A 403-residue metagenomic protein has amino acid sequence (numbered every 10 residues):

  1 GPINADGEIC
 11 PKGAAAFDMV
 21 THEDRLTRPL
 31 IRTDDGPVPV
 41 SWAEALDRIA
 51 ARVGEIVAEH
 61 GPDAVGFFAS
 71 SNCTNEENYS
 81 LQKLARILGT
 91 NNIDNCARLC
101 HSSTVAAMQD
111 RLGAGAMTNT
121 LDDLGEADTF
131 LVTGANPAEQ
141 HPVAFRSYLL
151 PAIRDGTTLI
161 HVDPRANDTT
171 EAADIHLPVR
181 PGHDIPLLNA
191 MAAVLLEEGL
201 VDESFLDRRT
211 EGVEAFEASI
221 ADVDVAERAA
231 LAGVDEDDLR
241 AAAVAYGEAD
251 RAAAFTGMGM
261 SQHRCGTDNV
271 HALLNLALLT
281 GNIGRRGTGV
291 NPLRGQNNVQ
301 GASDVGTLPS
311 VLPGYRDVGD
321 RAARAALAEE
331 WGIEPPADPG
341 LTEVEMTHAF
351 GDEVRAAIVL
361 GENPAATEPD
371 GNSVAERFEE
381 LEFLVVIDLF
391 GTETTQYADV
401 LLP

Functional and structural regions predicted by a protein language model:
G1-E198, R209-G212, D235, I333-P336 (+2 more regions): N-terminal export/assembly segments and adjacent metallocofactor-ligating motifs of anaerobic energy-metabolism
T33-P39, E198-E236, P313-A326, I333-E334: N-terminal leader/propeptide and maturation segments of large enzyme subunits in energy/redox metabolism and hydrolases
H60-A64, V201-L206, A253, G284-N291: Flexible, glycine/charged-enriched surface loops at secondary-structure junctions
V65-C73, L231-V234, G257-R264, Q296 (+1 more regions): Conserved short loop/turn motifs at secondary-structure junctions
L124-G125, T170, Y246-G247, G351 (+2 more regions): A short, aliphatic-rich alpha-helical micro-motif
E217-S219, R240-D250: Core structural elements
Y246-F350: A glycine-rich, hydrophobic/aromatic-adjacent loop/helix-cap motif
S373-V374, F378-T392: Phosphate/diphosphate-binding loops
